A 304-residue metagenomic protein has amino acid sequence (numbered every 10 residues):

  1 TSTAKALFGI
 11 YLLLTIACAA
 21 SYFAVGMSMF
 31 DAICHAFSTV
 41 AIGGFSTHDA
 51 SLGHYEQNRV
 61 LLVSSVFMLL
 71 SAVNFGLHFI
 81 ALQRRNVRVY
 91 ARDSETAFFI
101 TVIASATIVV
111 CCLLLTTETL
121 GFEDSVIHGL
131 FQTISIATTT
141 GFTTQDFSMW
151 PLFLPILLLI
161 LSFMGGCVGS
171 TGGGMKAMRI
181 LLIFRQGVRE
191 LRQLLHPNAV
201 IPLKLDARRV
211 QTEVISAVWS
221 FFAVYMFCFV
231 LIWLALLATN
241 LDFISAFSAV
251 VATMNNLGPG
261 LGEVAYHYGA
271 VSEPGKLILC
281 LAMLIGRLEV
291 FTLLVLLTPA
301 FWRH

Functional and structural regions predicted by a protein language model:
T1-H304: Membrane-proximal intracellular helices of multi-pass ion channels
